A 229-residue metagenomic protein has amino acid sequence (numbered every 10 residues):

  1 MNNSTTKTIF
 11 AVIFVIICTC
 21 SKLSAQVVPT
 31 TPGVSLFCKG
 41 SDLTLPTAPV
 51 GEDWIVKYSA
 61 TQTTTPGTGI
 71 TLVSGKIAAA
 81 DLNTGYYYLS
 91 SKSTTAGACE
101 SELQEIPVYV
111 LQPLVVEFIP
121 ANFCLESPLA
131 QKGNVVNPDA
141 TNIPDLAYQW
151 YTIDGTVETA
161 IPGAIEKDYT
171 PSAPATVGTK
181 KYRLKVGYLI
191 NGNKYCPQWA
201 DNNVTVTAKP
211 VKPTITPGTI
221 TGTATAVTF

Functional and structural regions predicted by a protein language model:
M1-T30: Bacterial Sec-dependent N-terminal signal peptides
N2-A11, T207-F229: Type I single-pass or GPI-anchored cell-surface glycoprotein architecture
T8, T95-L103, L189-D201: Short, exposed coil/turn segments at beta-strand boundaries within extracellular/luminal domains
Q26-P32, Q112-A121, K209-I220: Proline-enriched interdomain boundary motifs that mark the N-terminal boundary and often initiate the first structured
K39-P49, L125-T141, T225-F229: A short beta-strand segment in extracellular, disulfide-stabilized domains
G51-L82, I143-P144, Y148-A175: Surface-exposed, flexible coil segments in extracellular/virion-facing regions
A80-G97, A173-N193: Append "Rare intracellular matches occur via the same short Y/T/C beta-strand/loop motifs
E105-P113, N203-K209: Short beta-strand edge segments in extracellular beta-sheet folds
